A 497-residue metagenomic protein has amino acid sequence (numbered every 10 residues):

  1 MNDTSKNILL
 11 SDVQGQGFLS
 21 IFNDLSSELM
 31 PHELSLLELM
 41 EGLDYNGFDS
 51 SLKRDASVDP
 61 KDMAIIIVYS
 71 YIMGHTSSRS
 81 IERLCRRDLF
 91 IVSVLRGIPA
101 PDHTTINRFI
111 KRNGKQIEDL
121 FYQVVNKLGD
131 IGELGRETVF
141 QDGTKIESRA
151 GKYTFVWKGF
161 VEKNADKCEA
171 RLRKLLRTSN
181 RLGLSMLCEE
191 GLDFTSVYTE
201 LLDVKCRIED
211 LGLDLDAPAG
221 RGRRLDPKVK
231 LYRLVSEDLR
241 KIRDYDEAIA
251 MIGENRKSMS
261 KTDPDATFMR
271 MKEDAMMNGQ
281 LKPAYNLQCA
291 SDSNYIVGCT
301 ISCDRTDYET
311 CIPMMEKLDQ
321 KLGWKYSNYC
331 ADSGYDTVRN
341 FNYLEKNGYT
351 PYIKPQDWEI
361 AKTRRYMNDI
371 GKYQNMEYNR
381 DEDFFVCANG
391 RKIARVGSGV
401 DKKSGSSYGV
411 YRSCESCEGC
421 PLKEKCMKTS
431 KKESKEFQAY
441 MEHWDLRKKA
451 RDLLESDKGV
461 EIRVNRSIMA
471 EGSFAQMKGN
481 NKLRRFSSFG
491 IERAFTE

Functional and structural regions predicted by a protein language model:
M1-P31: Hydrophobic alpha-helical membrane-insertion signals
S5-K6, L10, A56, I67 (+2 more regions): Anion-binding and metal-coordination hotspots
Q14, L29, M40-L43, K272-E273 (+1 more regions): Generic low-complexity, intrinsically disordered sequence content enriched in small uncharged/hydrophobic residues
N23-V68, A439: Basic, short loop/linker segments at the boundary and entry of helix-turn-helix/winged-helix-like folds
E41-D44, Y71-G74, L89: Short alpha-helix boundary/capping elements
I91-L95: Short amphipathic alpha-helical interface patches used for protein-protein assembly/oligomerization
